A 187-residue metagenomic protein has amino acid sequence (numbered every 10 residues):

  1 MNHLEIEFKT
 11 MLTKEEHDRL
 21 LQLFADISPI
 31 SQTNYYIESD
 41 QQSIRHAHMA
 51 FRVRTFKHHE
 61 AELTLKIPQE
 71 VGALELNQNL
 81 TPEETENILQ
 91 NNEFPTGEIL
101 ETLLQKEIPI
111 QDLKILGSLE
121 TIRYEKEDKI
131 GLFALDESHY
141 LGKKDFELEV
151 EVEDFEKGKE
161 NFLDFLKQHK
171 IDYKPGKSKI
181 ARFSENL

Functional and structural regions predicted by a protein language model:
M1-L187: Phosphate-end processing signature that detects enzymes handling 5′-triphosphorylated RNA and polyphosphate
